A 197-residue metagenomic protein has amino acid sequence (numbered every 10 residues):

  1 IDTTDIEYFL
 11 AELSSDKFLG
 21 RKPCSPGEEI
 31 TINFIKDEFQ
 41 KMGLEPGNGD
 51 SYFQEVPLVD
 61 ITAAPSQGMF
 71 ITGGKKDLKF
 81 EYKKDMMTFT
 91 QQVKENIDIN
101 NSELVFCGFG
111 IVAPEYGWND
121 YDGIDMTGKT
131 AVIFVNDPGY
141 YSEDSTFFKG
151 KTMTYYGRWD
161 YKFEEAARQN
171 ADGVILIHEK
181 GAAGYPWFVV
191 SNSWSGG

Functional and structural regions predicted by a protein language model:
I1-P26, M42, N48, V190: N-terminal capping segment at the start of a domain
I1-T4, F53, K84, N170: N-terminal functional modules and adjacent low-complexity/disordered segments of proteins
D2, S15, S25, K83-M86 (+2 more regions): Alpha-helix initiation/capping motif
T4-A11, E29-D37, I124, D160-E164 (+1 more regions): Solvent-exposed, polar/charged alpha-helical surfaces in well-ordered, non-transmembrane soluble domains, broadly
L19-D144: Noncatalytic luminal/extracellular "stalk/propeptide" segments of secretory-pathway proteins
V105, F109-S191: A conserved hydrophobic secondary-structure block that centers on an alpha-helix together with its immediately flanking
S191-G197: A post-motif C-terminal structural segment
